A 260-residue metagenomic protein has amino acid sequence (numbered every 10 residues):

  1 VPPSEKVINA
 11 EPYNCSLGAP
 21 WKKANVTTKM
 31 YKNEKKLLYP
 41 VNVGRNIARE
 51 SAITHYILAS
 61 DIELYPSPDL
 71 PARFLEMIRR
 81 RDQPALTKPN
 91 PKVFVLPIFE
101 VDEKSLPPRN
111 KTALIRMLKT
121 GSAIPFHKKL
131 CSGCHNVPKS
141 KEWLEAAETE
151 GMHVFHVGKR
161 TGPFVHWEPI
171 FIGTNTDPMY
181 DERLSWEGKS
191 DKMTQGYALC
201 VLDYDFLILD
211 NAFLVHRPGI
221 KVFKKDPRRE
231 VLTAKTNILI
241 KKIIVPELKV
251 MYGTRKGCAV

Functional and structural regions predicted by a protein language model:
V1-M30: Acidic donor-binding segment of Leloir-type glycosyltransferases
K22-L37, R45, R49-E50, L64-G188 (+5 more regions): Conserved catalytic core of nucleotide-sugar-dependent glycosyltransferases
I57: Short aromatic/hydrophobic "clamp" motif used to bind/position activated sugar donors
S60: Catalytic metal- and UDP-sugar-binding loop of GT-A-like glycosyltransferases, i.e., residues flanking the conserved
Q195, L199: Short active-site alpha-helical segment characteristic of glycosyltransferases and processive polysaccharide synthases
C200-L214: Catalytic donor-sugar/metal-binding loop of nucleotide-sugar-dependent glycosyltransferases
